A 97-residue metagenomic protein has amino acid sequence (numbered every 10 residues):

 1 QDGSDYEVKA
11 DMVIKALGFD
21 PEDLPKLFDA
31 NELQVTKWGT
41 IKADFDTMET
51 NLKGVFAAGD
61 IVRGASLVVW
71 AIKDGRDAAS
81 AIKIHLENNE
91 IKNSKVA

Functional and structural regions predicted by a protein language model:
Q1-A65: FAD-site-proximal beta/loop scaffold in flavoenzymes
A58-K92: A conserved FAD-binding loop/helix module that cradles the flavin
K95-A97: A glycine-rich phosphate-binding loop feature that marks nucleotide/adenosyl-phosphate handling sites
